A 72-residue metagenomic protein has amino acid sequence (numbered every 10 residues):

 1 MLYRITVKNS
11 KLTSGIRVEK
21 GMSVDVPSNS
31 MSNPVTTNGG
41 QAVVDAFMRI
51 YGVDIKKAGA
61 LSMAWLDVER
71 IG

Functional and structural regions predicted by a protein language model:
M1-S32: N-terminal acidic leader/helix
P27-Q41, I50: Acidic, low-complexity, intrinsically disordered interaction modules
Q41-G72: Short, mixed-charge low-complexity intrinsically disordered segments
